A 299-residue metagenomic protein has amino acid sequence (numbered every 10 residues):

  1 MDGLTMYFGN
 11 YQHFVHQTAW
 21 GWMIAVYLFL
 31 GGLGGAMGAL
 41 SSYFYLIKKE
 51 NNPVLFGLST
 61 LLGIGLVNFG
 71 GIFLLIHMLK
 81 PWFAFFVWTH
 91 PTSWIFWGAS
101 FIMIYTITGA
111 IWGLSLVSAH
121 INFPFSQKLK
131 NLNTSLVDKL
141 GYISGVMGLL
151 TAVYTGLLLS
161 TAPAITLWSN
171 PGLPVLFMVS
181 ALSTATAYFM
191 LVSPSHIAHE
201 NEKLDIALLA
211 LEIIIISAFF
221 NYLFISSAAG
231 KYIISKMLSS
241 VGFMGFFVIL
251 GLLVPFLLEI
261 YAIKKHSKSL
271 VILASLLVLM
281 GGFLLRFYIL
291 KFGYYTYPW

Functional and structural regions predicted by a protein language model:
M1-I24, P53, I76-F96, G156-P174 (+3 more regions): Membrane-interface interhelical loops and short amphipathic "cap" helices that link adjacent transmembrane segments
D2-G3, G63-V67, G145-G148: Alpha-helical transmembrane segments
D2-L4, Y11, K48, L55-L58 (+3 more regions): Detector for conserved single-position "signature" residues within domains
F29-L30, I47, M103, T108-S267 (+1 more regions): Long, contiguous internal "core" modules enriched in hydrophobic/ aromatic residues
L30-F101, Y105-T108: Membrane helical hairpin/interfacial module
I64-N68, A210-I214, G282: Hydrophobic alpha-helical membrane-insertion segments
N68, L253, L276-M280: Generic alpha-helical transmembrane segments of integral inner-membrane proteins, especially permease/transport modules
L273-F292: Final/C-terminal transmembrane alpha-helix of multipass membrane proteins
